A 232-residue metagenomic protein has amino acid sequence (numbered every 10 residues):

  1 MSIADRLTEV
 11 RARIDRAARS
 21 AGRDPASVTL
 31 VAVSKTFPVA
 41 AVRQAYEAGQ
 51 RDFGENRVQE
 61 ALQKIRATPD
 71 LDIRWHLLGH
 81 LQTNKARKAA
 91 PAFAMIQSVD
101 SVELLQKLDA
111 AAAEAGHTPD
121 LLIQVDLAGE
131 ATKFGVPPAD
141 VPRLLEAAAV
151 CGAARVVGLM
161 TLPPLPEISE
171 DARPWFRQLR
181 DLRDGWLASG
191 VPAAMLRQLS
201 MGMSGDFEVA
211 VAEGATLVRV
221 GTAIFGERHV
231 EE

Functional and structural regions predicted by a protein language model:
M1-F207, V211-E213, F225-E227: Conserved alpha/beta-domain cores
A215-E232: Gly/Pro- and small hydrophobic-enriched strand-loop and loop-to-helix capping segments that sit at the rims
